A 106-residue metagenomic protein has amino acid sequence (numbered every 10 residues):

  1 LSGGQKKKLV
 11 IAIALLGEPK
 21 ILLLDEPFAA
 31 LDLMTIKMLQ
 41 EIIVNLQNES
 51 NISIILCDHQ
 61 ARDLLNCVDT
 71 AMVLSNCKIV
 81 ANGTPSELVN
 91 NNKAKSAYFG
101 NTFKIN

Functional and structural regions predicted by a protein language model:
I11: Hydrophobic anchor residue at the start of the ABC signature
E18: Conserved catalytic motifs of ABC-family nucleotide-binding domains
E26-P27: Walker B catalytic motif
L33-T35: Helix N-cap at the start of a conserved alpha-helix in ABC-type nucleotide-binding domains
K37-E49: Helical segment within the ABC ATPase nucleotide-binding domain
D58-H59: H-loop/switch region of ABC-family ATPase nucleotide-binding domains
